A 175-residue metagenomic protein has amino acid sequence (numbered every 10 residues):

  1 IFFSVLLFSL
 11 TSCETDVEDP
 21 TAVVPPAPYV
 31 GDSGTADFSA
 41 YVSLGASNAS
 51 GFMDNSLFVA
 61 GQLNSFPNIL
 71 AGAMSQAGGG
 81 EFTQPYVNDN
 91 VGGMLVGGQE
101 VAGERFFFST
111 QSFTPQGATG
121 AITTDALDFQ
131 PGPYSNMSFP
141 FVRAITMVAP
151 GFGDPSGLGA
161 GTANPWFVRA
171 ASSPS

Functional and structural regions predicted by a protein language model:
I1-F8: Sec-dependent N-terminal signal peptides
F2, A40, V59-Q62: N-terminal amphipathic alpha-helix initiation
F8-D37: Bacterial Sec-dependent N-terminal signal peptides
D37-A40, G78: Loop/turn elements at helix/coil->beta-strand transitions in domains of secreted/extracellular proteins
S39-N55: Catalytic nucleophile-elbow at a beta strand-turn-alpha helix junction centered on a G-D-S/GDSL motif, marking
L57-S175: Conserved SGNH/GDSL esterase-like catalytic core that processes O-acyl groups on lipids and polysaccharides
